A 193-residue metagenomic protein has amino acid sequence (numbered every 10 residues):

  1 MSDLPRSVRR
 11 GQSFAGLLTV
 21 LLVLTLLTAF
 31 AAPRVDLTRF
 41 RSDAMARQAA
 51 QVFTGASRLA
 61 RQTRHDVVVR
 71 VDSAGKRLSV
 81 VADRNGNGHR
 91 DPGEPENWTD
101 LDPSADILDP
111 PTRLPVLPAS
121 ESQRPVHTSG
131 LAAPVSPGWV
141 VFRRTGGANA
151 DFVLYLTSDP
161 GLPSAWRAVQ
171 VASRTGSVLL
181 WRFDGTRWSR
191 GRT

Functional and structural regions predicted by a protein language model:
M1-V8, Q12-T54, R58, Q62 (+2 more regions): N-terminal helix-rich module
